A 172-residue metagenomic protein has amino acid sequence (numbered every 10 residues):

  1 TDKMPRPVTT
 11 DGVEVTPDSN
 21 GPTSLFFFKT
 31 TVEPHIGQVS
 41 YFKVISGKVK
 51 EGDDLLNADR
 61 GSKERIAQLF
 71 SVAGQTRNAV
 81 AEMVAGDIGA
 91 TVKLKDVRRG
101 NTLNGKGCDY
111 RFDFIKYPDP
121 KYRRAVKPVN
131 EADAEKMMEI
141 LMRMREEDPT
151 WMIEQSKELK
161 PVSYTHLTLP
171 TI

Functional and structural regions predicted by a protein language model:
T1-L169: Structural and coupling elements of P-loop NTPases
I172: Conserved AMP-binding A3 loop
